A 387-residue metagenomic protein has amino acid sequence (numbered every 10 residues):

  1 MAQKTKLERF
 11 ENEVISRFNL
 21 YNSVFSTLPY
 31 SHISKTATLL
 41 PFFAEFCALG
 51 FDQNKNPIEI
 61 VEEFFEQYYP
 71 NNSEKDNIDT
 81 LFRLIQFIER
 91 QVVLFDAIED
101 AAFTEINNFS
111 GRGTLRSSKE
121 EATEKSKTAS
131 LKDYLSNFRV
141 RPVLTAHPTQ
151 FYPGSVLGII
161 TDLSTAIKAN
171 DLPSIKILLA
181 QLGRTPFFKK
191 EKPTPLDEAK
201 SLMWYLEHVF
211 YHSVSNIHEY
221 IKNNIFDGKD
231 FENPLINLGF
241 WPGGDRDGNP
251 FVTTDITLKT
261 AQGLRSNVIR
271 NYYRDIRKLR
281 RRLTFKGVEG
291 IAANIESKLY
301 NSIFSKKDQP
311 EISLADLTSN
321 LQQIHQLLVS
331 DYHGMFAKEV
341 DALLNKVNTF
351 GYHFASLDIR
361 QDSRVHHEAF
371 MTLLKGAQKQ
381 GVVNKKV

Functional and structural regions predicted by a protein language model:
M1-V387: Often metal-dependent polyanion-binding catalytic scaffolds in large enzymes
